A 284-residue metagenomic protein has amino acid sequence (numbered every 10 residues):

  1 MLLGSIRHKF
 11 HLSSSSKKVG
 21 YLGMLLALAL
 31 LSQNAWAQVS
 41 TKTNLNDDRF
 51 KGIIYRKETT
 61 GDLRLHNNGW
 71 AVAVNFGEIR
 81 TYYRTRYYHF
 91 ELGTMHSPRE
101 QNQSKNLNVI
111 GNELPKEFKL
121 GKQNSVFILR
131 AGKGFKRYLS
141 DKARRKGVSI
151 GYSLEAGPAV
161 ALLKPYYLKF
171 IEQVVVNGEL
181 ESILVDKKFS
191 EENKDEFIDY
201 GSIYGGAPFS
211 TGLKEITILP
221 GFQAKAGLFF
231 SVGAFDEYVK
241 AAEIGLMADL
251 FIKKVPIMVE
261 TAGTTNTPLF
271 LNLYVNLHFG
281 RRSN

Functional and structural regions predicted by a protein language model:
M1-G52, S283-N284: Cleavable N-terminal export/targeting peptides
A37-L92: Short glycine/proline- and aromatic-enriched beta-strand/turn motifs that initiate or cap beta-hairpins
D47-R56, N106-E117, Y200-F209, I252-V255: Flexible, solvent-exposed coil segments and beta strand-coil junctions, predominantly the extracellular/periplasmic
K51-K57, I79-Y87, R99, Q123 (+3 more regions): Short loop/turn motifs that connect adjacent beta-strands in outer-membrane beta-barrel proteins
Y55-T59, H66-W70, R84-R86, S125-L129 (+4 more regions): Residues that define the transmembrane beta-barrel architecture of outer-membrane proteins
L63, V72-E78, A131-R137, A156-V160 (+3 more regions): Residues on the lipid-exposed face of transmembrane beta-strands in outer-membrane beta-barrel proteins
L92-I128, G134-K136, S140-R144: Outer-membrane beta-barrel translocator/channel fold
E155-E243, M247-N266, F279-S283: Outer-membrane beta-barrel transmembrane domain signature
